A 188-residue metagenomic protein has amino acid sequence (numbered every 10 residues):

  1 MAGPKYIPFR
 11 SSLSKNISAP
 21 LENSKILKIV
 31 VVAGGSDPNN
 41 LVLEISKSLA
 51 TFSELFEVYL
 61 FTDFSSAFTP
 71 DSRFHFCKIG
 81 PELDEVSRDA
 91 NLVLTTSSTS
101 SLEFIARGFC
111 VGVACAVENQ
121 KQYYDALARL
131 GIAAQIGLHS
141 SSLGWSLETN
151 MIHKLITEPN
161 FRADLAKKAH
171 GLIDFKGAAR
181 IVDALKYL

Functional and structural regions predicted by a protein language model:
M1-N40, D63: A nucleotide-sugar donor-handling region in carbohydrate enzymes
L41-F56: Short hydrophobic signal-anchor/transmembrane segments that target glycosyltransferases and glycosylation machinery
S66-G80: Nucleotide-activated donor-binding/catalytic signature segment of Leloir-type glycosyltransferases, i.e., the conserved
G80-N91, I105-A106: Short acidic alpha-helix that forms the nucleotide-activated donor recognition element in Leloir-type transferases
R88-T99, F109-G112: Acidic donor-binding loop of glycosyltransferase active sites
S101-M151: Catalytic binding pocket for nucleotide-activated donors in carbohydrate/polymer assembly enzymes
K154, F161-F175: A short, well-ordered alpha-helix in the C-terminal region of glycosyltransferases
D174-L188: C-terminal alpha-helical cap of glycosyltransferases
